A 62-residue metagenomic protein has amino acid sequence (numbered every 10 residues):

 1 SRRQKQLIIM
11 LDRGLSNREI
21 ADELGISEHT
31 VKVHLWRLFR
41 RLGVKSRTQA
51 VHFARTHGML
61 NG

Functional and structural regions predicted by a protein language model:
S1-R3: Short helix-coil-helix linker/hinge
K5-I9, Q49: Pre-recognition alpha-helix immediately N-terminal to the DNA-recognition helix within helix-turn-helix or winged-helix
I9-R13, R55: Short, locally clustered residues in the helix-turn-helix/winged-helix DNA-binding domain
G14-Q49: Recognition helix of helix-turn-helix DNA-binding domains
R18, R55-T56: Terminal helix-turn-helix DNA-binding modules in bacterial transcription factors
H57-G62: …primarily DNA-binding HTH/wHTH and HhH modules…
